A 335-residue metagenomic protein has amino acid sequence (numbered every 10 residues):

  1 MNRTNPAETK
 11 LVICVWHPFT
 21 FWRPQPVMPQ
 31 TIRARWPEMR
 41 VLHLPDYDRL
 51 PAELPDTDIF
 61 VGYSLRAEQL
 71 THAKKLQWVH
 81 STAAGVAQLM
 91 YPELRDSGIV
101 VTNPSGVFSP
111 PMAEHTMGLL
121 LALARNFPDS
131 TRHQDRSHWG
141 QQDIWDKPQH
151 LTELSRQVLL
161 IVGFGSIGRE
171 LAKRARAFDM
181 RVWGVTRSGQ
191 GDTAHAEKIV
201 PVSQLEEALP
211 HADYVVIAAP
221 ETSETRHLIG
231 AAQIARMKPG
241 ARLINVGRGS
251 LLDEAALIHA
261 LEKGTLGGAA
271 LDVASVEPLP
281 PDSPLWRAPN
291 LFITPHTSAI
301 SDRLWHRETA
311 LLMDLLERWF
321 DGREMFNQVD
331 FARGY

Functional and structural regions predicted by a protein language model:
M1-T102, G230: An N-terminal-biased, well-structured beta-alpha scaffold segment characteristic of Rossmann-like dinucleotide-binding
T82-A83, V100-V107, S203, G247 (+1 more regions): Short beta->alpha connector loops at strand-helix junctions that form conserved, small/polar/Pro-enriched
I99, P104-V158: Phosphate-binding beta-alpha-beta segment of Rossmann-like dinucleotide-binding domains, i.e., the NAD(P)
A113-R132, A177-M180, A310-R323: Oxidoreductase and adenylate-handling cofactor-binding alpha/beta cores
F164-G165: Glycine-rich Rossmann-fold phosphate-binding loop(s) that bind the pyrophosphate of adenine dinucleotide cofactors
G168-R169: N-terminal Rossmann-fold NAD(P) dinucleotide-binding loop
S188-P284: Rossmann-like adenosine-cofactor binding region
G240-Y335: Rossmann-like dinucleotide-binding domain for NAD(H)/NADP(H)
